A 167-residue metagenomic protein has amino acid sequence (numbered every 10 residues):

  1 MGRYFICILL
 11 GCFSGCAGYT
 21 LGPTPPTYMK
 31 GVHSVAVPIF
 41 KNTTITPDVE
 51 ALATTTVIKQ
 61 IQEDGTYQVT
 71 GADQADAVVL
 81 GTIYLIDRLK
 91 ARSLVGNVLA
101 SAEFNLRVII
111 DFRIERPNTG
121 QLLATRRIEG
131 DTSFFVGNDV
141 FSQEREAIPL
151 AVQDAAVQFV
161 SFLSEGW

Functional and structural regions predicted by a protein language model:
M1-C16: Sec-dependent bacterial lipoprotein signal peptides
C16-K59, E63-T66, G71-Q74, N118 (+2 more regions): A structural "domain/chain start" motif
T44-T55, S101-N105, F141-D154: Soluble non-cytosolic domains of exported or imported proteins
E63-Q68, D73-L123, D131-S142, E165: Surface-exposed short loop/turn segments
Y84, L150, D154, Q158-F159: Short alpha-helical scaffold segments that flank and stabilize functional sites
